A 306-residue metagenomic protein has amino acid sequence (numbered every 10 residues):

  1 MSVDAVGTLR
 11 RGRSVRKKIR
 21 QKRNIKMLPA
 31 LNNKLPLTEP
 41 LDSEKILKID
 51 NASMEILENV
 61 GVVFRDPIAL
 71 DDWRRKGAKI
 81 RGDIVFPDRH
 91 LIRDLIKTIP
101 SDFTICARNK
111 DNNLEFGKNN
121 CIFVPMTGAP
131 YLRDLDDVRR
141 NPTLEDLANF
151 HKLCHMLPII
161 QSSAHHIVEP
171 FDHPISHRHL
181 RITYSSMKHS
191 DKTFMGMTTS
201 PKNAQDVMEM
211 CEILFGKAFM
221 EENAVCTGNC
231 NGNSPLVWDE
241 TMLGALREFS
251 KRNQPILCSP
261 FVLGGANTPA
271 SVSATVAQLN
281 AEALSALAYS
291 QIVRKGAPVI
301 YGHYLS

Functional and structural regions predicted by a protein language model:
M1-D146: Acidic/polar, glycine-rich intrinsically disordered N-terminal extensions of enzymes
N141-S306: Helix-rich catalytic cores of soluble enzyme domains
